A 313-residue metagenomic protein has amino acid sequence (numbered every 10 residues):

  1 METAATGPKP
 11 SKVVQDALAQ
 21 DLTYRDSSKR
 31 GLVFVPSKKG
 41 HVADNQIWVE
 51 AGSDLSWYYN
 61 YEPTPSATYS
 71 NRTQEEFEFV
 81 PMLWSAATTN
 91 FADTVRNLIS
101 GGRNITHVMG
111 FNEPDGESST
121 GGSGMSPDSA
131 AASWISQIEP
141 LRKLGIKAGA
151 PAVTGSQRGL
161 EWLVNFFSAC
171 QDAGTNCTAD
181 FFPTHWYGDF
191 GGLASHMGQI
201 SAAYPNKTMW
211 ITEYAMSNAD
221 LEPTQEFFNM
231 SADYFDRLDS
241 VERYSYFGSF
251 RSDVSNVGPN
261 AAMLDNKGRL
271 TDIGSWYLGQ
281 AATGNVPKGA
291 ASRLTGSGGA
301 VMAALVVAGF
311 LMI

Functional and structural regions predicted by a protein language model:
M1-L22, A282-N285: Fungal extracellular serine/threonine-rich, low-complexity, intrinsically disordered "mucin-like" regions of secreted
R25-G31, A51-W57, E75-F79, R103-H107 (+4 more regions): Loop/turn elements at helix/coil->beta-strand transitions in domains of secreted/extracellular proteins
D26-V108: N-terminal carbohydrate-binding/catalytic regions of secreted carbohydrate-active enzymes
V42-A43, Y58-S70, T88-S100, A132-S136 (+3 more regions): Alpha-helical scaffolding within the catalytic cores of extracellular/periplasmic polymer-degrading hydrolases
Y58, L221-V286: Substrate-binding cleft of secreted/luminal carbohydrate-active enzymes
P81, N112, L163-N218, E242-S249: Aromatic- and acid-rich polysaccharide-binding/catalytic face of secreted or lumenal carbohydrate-active enzymes
G102-P127, K147-Q157, C177-W186, I211 (+1 more regions): Active-site groove signature of glycoside hydrolases
A291-I313: Cleavable C-terminal sorting propeptides in eukaryotic secreted/cell-surface proteins
